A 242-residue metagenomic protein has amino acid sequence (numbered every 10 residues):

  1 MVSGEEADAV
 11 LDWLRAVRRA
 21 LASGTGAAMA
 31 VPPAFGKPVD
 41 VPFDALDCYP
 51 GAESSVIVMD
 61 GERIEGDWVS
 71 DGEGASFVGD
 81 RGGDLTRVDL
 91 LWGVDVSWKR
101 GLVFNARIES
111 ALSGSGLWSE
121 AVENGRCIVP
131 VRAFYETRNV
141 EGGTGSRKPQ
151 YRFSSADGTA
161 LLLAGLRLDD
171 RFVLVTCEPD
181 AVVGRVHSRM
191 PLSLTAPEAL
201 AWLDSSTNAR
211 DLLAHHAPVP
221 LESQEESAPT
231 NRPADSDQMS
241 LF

Functional and structural regions predicted by a protein language model:
M1-F242: Short linear sequence motif anchored by a di-proline
